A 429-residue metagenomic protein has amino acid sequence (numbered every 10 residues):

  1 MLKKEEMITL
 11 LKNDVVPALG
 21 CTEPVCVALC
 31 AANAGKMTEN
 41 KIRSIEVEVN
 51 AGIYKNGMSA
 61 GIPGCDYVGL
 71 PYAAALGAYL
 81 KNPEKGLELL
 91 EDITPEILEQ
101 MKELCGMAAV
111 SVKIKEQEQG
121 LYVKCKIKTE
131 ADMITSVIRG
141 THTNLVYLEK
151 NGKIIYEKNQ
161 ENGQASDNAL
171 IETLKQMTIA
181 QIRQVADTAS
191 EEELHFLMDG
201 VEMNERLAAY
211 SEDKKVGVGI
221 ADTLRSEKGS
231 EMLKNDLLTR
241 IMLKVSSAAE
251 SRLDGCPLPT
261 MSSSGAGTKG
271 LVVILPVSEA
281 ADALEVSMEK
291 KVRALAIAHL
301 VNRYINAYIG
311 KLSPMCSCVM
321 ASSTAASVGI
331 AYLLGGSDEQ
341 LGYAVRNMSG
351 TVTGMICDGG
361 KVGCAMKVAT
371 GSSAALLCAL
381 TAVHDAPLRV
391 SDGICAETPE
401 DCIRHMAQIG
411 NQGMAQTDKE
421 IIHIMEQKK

Functional and structural regions predicted by a protein language model:
M1-T9, E39-I53, D236-G255, M288-N306 (+1 more regions): Acidic-glycine-rich active-site phosphate/pyrophosphate-binding loop
L2-M37, I42: N-terminal signal-anchor module of multipass membrane proteins
P17-N33, L258-L275, S317-A321: Conserved phosphate/anionic-ligand binding catalytic regions in large, soluble enzymes, centered on
A28-I127: Early transmembrane hairpin of solute transport permeases
G35-M37, A280-R293, R303-T370, V383-G393: Hydrophobic alpha-helical bundle architecture
K41-I45, K85-L90, S111-K113, E192-M198 (+6 more regions): Flexible, glycine/charged-enriched surface loops at secondary-structure junctions
G106-G255, H423-K429: Signature of multi-pass transmembrane helix bundles
A109-V112, G120-C125, T141, G335 (+2 more regions): C-terminal binding/interaction regions
